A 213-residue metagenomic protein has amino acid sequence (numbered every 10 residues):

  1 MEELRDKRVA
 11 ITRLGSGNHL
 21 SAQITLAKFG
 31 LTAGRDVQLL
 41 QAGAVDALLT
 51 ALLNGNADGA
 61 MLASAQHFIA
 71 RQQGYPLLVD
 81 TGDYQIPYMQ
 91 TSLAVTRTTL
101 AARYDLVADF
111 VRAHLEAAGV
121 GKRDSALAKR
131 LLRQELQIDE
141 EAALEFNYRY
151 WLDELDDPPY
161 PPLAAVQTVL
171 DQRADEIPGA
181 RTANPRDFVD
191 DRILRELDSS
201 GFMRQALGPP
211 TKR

Functional and structural regions predicted by a protein language model:
M1-Q72, Q90, A126, L163 (+1 more regions): Bilobed "Venus flytrap"/periplasmic-binding protein-like clamshell domains and structurally analogous long
L14, A44, G82-D83, D187-I193: Residues that form or immediately flank small-molecule/cofactor binding pockets and catalytic motifs
L26, A70, L132-R133, R173-A174 (+1 more regions): Hydrophobic alpha-helix position signal
A27, T32, P76, Q137-D139 (+1 more regions): Short coil/loop linkers at secondary-structure junctions
V37-L39, E145-W151, N184-R195: Short linear loop/turn motifs
D46-L136: Pocket-lining segment of extracytoplasmic ligand-binding domains
A101-T182: Secondary-structure end/capping motifs
A174-R213: Conserved C-terminal helix/tail region of periplasmic/extracytoplasmic solute-binding proteins
